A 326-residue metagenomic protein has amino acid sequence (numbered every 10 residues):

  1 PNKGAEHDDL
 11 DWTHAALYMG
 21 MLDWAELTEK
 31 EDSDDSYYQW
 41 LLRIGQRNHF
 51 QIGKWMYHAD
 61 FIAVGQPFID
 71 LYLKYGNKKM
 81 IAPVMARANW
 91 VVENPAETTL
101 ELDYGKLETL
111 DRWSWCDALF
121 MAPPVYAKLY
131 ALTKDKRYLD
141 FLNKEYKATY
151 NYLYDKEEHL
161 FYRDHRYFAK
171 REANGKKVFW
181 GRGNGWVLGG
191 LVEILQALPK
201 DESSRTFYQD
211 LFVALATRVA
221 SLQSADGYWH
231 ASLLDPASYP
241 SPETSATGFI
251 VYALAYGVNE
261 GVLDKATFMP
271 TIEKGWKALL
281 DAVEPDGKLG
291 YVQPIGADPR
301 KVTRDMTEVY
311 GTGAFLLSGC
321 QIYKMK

Functional and structural regions predicted by a protein language model:
P1-A15, W24-S36, R43-R47, Q51-W90 (+4 more regions): CBM-like carbohydrate-recognition segments
A5-E6, I52, E108-L110, T149 (+6 more regions): Short, flexible coil/linker segments at or flanking structured domains
Y18: Short catalytic helix/loop segments, enriched in acidic residues and glycine and frequently bearing histidine
D32, T98, E202-S203: Short, glycine/charged-enriched secondary-structure capping and boundary segments
Q39-R43, N48-Y167, A173-K177, D286: Extended ligand-binding groove/face enriched in aromatic
C116-F120, P124-L233, P240-V251, L263-V292 (+3 more regions): Extended ligand-binding clefts on enzyme/binding-domain cores
